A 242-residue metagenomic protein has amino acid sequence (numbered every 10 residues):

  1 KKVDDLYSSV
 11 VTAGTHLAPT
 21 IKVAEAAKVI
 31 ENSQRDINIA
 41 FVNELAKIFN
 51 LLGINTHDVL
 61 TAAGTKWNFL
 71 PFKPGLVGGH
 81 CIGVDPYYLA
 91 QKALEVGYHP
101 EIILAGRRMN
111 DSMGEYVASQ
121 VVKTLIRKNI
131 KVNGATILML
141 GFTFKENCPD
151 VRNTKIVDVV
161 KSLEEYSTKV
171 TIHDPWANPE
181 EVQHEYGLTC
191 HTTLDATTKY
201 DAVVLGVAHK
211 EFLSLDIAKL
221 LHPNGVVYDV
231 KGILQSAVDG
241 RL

Functional and structural regions predicted by a protein language model:
K1-L242: Structural/interface elements that position substrates and couple domains in central-metabolism enzymes
